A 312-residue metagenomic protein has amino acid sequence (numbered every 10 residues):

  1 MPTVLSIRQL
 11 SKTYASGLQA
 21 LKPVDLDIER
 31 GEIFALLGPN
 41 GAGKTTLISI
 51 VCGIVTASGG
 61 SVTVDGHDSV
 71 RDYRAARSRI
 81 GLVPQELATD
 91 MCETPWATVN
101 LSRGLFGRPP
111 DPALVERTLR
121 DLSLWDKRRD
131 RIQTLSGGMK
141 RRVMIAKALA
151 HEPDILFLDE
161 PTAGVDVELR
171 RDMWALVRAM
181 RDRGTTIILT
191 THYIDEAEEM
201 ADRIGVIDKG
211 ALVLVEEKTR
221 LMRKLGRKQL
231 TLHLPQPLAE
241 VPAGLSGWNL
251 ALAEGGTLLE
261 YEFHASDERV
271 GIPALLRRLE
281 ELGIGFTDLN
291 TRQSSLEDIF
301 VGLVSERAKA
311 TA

Functional and structural regions predicted by a protein language model:
G60-R71, A75-A76: Conserved ABC transporter NBD signature motif
N100, G104-K127: Conserved ABC ATPase "signature" region
R131-L135: Conserved ABC ATPase signature
E152: Conserved catalytic motifs of ABC-family nucleotide-binding domains
L156-D159: Catalytic Walker B motif of ABC-type/P-loop ATPase nucleotide-binding domains
W174-H264: ABC transporter nucleotide-binding domain
